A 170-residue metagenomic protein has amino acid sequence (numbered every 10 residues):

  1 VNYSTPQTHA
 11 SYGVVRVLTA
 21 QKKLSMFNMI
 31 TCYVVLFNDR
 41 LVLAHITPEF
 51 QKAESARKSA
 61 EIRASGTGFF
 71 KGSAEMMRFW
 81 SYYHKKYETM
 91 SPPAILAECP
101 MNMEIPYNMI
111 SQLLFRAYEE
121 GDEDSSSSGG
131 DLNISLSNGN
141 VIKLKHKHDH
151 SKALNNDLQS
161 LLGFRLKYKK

Functional and structural regions predicted by a protein language model:
N2-V14, K23-C32, L36-K170: Acidic, Ser/Thr- and proline-rich intrinsically disordered linker/docking segments of eukaryotic scaffolds
V17-L18: Divalent-cation-coordinating short motifs within acidic/hydroxyl- or histidine-rich contexts, strongest in von
